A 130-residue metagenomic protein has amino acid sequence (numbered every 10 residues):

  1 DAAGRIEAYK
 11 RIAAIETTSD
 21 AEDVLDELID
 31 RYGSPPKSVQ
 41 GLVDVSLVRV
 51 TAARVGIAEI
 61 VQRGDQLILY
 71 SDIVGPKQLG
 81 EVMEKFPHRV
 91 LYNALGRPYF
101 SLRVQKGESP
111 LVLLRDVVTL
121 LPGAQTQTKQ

Functional and structural regions predicted by a protein language model:
D1-Q130: Accessory helical-bundle/CTD segments and flexible terminal tails appended to RecA-like ATPase motors
